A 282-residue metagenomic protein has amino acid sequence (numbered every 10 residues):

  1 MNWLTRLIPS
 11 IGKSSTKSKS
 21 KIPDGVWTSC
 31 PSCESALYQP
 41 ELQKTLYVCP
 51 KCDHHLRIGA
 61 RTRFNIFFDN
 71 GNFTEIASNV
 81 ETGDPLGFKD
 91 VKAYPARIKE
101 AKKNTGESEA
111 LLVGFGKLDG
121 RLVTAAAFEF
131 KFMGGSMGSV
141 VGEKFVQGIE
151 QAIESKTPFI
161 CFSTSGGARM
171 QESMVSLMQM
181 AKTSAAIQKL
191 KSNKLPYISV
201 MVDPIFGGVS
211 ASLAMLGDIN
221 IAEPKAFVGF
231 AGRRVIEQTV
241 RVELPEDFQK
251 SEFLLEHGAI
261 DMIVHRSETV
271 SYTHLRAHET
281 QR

Functional and structural regions predicted by a protein language model:
G12-S18, T28-S29, L56-V113: An N-cap/entry alpha-helix motif that binds or orients negatively charged groups
W27, L46: Residues immediately within or flanking Cys/His clusters that coordinate Zn2+ in small zinc-binding modules
C30-C33, C49: Short cysteine-rich clusters marking metal-coordination/redox-active sites
S35, K51-H54: Short Cys/His-rich local motifs and their 1-3 flanking residues in nucleic-acid-associated proteins and small
Q39-P40, I58: Short, non-ligating residues that shape and space the ligands of small metal-coordination modules and catalytic
F159-S163, G167-M174, K182-S184, L190-P224 (+1 more regions): Glycine-rich beta-to-alpha active-site loop
G217-Q238, M262-V270: Gly/Pro- and small hydrophobic-enriched strand-loop and loop-to-helix capping segments that sit at the rims
H274-R282: Single conserved hydrophobic/aromatic residue that forms the stacking wall/gate of nucleotide- or nucleobase-binding
